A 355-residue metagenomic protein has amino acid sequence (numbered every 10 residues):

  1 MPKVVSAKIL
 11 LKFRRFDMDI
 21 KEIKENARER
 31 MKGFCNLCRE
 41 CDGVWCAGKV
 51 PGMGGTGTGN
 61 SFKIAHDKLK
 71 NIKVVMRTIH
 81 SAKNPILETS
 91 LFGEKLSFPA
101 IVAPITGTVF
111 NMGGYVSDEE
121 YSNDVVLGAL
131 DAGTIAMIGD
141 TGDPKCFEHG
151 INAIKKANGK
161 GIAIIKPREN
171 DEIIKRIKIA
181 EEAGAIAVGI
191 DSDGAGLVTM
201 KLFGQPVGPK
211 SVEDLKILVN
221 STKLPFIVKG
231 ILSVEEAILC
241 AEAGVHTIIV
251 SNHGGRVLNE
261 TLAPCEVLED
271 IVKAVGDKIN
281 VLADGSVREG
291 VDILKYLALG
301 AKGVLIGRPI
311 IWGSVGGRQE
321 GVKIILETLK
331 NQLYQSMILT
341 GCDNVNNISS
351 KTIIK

Functional and structural regions predicted by a protein language model:
M1-D17: N-terminal amphipathic/basic-hydrophobic helices that include classical n-h-c signal peptides and signal-anchor
F16-S97, I348: An N-cap/entry alpha-helix motif that binds or orients negatively charged groups
S61-D143, F147: N-terminal functional module of multi-domain proteins
T106-S117, A163-D171, P225-L232: Active-site mouth loops of central-metabolism enzymes
R168-A283, V291-K295, L299-R308: Alpha/beta enzyme core
G204, A263-I271, S314-Y334: C-terminal helical cap(s) of enzyme catalytic domains, especially alpha/beta-barrels
K295-K323, E327, K355: A compact, surface-exposed functional segment
Y334-K355: Charged C-terminal helix
